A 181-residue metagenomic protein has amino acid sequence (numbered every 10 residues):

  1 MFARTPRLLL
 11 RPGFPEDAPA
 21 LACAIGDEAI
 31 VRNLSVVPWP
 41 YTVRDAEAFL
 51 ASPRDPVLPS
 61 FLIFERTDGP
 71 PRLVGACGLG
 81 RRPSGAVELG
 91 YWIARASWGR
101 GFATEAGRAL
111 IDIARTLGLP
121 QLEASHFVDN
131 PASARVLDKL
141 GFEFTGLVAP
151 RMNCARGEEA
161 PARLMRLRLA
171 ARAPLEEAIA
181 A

Functional and structural regions predicted by a protein language model:
M1, V37, P59-F61: Flexible, nucleotide-binding loop/lid elements of kinase catalytic cores
M1-A29, I63-A181: Acyl-donor (CoA/ACP) binding surface of acyl/acetyltransferases
A29-A51: Conserved GNAT-fold acetyl-CoA-binding loop/helix
S35, L58, T116-L119: Residue-level recognition of short, structured coil/turn motifs that connect secondary structure elements
D45-E47, P53, V136, E159: A generic membrane alpha-helix/interface feature
L50-L62: A short helix-loop-beta-strand connector motif used in the catalytic cores of GNAT acetyltransferases and, in some
